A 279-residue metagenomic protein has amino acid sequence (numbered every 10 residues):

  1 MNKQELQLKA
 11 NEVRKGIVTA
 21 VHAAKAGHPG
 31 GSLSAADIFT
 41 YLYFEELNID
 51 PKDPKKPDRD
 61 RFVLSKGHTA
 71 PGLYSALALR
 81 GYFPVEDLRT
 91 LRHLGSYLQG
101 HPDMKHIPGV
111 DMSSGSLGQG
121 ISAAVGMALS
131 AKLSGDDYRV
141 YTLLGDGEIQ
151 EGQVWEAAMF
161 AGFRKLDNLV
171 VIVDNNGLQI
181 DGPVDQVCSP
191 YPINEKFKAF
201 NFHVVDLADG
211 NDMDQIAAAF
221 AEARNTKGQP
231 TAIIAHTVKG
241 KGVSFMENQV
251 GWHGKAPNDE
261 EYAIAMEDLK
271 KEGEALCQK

Functional and structural regions predicted by a protein language model:
M1-E5: Non-catalytic, mobile gating and regulatory segments of ester bond hydrolases
K9-A26, D174-N176: N-terminal capping segment at the start of a domain
I17-V21, S32-F163: Cofactor-binding active-site loop characterized by glycine-rich and histidine/acidic residues
H68-T69, L73, N176-G177, T237-G240: Glycine-rich beta-alpha junction loops
Y74-S75, D103, Q153-W155, D181-D185 (+1 more regions): Short acidic, glycine/serine/threonine-rich loops at helix termini
R80, V187, E247-G251: Short secondary-structure boundary/capping segments
G109, S113-S116, I121-N225: Thiamine diphosphate
M213-K279: Glycine/aspartate-rich loop-and-adjacent alpha/beta segment that forms the canonical ThDP
